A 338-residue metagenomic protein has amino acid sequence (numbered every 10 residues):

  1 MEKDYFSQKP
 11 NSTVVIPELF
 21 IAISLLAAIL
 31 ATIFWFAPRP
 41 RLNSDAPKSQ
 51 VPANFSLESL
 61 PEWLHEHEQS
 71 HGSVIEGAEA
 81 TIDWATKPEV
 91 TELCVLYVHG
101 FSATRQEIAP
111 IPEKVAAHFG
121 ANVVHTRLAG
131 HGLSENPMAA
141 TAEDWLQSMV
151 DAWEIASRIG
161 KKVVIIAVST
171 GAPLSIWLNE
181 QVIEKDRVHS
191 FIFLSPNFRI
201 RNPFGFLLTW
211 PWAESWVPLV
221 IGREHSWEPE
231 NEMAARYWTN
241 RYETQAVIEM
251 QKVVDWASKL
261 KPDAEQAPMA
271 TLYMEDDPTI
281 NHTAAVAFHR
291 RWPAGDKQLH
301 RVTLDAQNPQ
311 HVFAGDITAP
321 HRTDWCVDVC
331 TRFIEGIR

Functional and structural regions predicted by a protein language model:
S73-H131: Short, surface-exposed "cap/lid" segments of acyl-processing enzymes
P110-I111, A267, I280-R291: Short alpha-helix in the alpha/beta-hydrolase fold that links the catalytic acid
L133-I159: Catalytic nucleophile-loop/oxyanion-hole region of alpha/beta-hydrolase and closely related hydrolase-like folds
I166-S175: Gly/Ala-rich beta-loop-alpha elbow adjacent to hydrolase catalytic centers
I192-P203: Active-site nucleophile loop of the alpha/beta-hydrolase fold
E265, T271-Y273, D277: Short beta-strand/loop motif that positions the catalytic acidic residue of the alpha/beta-hydrolase fold
W292-F313: Catalytic histidine neighborhood in serine/cysteine hydrolases with alpha/beta-hydrolase-type architecture
Q307-R338: Catalytic active-site module of serine/aspartate enzymes centered on a nucleophile-bearing elbow/loop
